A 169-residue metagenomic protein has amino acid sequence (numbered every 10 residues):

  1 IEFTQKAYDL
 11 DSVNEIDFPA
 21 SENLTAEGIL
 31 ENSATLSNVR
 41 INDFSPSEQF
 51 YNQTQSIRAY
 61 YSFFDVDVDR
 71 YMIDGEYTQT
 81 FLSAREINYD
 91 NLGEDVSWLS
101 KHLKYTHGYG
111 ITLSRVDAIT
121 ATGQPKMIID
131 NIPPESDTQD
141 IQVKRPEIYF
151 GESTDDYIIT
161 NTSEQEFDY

Functional and structural regions predicted by a protein language model:
E2-Y169: Soluble extracytoplasmic regions of secretory-pathway and membrane proteins
